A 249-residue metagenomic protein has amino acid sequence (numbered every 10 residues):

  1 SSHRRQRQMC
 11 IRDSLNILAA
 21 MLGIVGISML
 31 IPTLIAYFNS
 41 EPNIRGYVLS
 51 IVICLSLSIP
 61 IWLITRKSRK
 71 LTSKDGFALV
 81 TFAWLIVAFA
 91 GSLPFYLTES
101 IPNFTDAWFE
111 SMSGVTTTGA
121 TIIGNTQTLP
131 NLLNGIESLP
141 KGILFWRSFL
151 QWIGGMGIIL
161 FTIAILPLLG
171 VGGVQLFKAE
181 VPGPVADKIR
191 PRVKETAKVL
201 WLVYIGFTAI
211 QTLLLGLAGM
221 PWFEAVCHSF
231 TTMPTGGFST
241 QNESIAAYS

Functional and structural regions predicted by a protein language model:
S1-R7, I11: Single conserved hydrophobic/aromatic residue that forms the stacking wall/gate of nucleotide- or nucleobase-binding
A19, S28, A90-G154, L217-S249: P-loop potassium selectivity filter motif centered on the GYG triad
G23, I27, F82, I86-A90 (+2 more regions): Hydrophobic alpha-helical transmembrane segments of multipass membrane transporters and ion channels, focusing on
S28-L30, L49-T65, A83-A90: Central hydrophobic cores of alpha-helical transmembrane segments in multi-pass inner-membrane proteins across all
P32-R45, I64-R69: Short, hydrophobic transmembrane alpha-helix segments
G46-V52, L144-I165, T208, A247-S249: Alpha-helical transmembrane segments
L57-R66, I158-V193, I205, W222-S229: Juxtamembrane interface elements at the cytosolic ends of transmembrane helices in multi-pass membrane proteins
L71-F82: Cytoplasmic-side transmembrane-helix entry/capping segments in multi-pass membrane proteins
